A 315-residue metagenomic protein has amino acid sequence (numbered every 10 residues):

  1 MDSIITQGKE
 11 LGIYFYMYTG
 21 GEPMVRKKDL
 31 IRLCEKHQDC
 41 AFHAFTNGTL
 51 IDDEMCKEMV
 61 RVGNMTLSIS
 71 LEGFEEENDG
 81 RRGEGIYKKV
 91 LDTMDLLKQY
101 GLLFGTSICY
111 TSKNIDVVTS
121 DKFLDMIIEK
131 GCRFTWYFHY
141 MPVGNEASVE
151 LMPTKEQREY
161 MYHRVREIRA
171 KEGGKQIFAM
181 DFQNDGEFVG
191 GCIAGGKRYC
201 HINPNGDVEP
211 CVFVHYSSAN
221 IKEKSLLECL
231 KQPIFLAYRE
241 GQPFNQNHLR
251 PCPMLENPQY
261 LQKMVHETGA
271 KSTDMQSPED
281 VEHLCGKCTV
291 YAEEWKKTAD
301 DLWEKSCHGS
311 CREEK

Functional and structural regions predicted by a protein language model:
M1-T19, R26-F138: Radical SAM/AdoMet-radical enzyme domain recognition
G8, H37, T66, G85 (+4 more regions): Alpha-helix boundary/capping residues
G20-E22, A44-N47, F178-A179, D185-G186: Short, flexible loop segments at the rims of nucleotide/cofactor-binding pockets, characterized by
G21, N47-G48, K197, F213: Structured loop/turn residues at secondary-structure junctions
C40, D79-G195, P204-N205, E209 (+1 more regions): Radical SAM enzyme [4Fe-4S]-AdoMet core and its adjacent flexible, acidic and glycine-rich loops/tails across
L67-G80, L96-G101, V118-M126, F188-G195 (+2 more regions): A broadly tuned preference for mixed-charge, low-complexity surface segments
F213-K315: Flexible mid-to-C-terminal extensions adjoining Fe-S/redox cofactors in radical SAM and related proteins
